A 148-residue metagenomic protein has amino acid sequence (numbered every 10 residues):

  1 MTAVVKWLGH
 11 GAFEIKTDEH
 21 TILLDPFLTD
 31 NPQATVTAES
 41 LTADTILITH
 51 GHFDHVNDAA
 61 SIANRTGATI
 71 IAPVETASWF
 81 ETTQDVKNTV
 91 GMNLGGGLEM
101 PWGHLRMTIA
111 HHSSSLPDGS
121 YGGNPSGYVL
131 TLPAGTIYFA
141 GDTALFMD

Functional and structural regions predicted by a protein language model:
M1-G11, E99-P101: Bacterial Sec-exported substrate-binding components of ABC uptake systems
T2-V4, N64-T69, G135-I137: Short active-site oxyanion
V4-W7, I22-D25, H104-A110, T136-D142: Active-site-proximal beta-strand elements of phosphoester/diester hydrolases
A12-H52, N57-S61, S113-Y121, T143-D148: Pre-active-site segment of Zn-dependent metallo-hydrolases
H20-T21, R65-A68, D85-V86: A short helix->loop->beta-strand "cap" motif at the edges of active sites that frequently abuts
L28, S126-D148: Metallo-beta-lactamase
D44, A68-E75: Short internal beta-strands
V74-G135: Metallo-beta-lactamase
